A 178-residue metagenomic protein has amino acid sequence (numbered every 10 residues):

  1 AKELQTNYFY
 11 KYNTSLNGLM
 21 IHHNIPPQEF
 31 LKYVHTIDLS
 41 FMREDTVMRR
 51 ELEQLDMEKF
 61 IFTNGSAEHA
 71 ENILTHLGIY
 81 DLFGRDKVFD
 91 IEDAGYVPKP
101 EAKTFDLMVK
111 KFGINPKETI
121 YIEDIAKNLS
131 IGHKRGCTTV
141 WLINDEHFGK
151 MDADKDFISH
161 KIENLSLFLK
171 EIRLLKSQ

Functional and structural regions predicted by a protein language model:
A1-R50, E68-E71: N-terminal helical cap/lid subdomain that shapes the substrate entry/recognition surface in HAD-like hydrolases
K2-L4, H35-L39, M57, E92 (+1 more regions): Short, contiguous strand/loop micro-motifs
Q5, L16, D38, F60 (+2 more regions): Residues at structural and domain junctions
Q28, E53, S66-A67, E71-Q178: Asp-based, Mg2+/Mn2+-dependent phosphohydrolase catalytic module
R50-K59: A short, Lys/Arg-enriched amphipathic alpha-helix followed by its capping loop at the start of a domain
